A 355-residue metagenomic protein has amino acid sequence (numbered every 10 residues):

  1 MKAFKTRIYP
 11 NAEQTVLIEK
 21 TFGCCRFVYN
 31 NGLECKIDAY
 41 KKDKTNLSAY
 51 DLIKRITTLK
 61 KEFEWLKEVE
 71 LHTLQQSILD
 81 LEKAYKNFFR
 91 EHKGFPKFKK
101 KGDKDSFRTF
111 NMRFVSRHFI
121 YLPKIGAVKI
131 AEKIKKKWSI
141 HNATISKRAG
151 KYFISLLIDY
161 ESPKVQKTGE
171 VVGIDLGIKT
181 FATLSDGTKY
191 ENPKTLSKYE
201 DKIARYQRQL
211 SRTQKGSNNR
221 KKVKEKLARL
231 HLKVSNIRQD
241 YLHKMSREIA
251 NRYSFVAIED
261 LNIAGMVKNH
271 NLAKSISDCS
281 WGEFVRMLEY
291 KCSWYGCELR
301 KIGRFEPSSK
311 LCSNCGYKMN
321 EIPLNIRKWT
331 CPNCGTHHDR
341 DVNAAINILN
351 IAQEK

Functional and structural regions predicted by a protein language model:
M1-L74: Gly/serine-rich nucleotide phosphate-binding loop at the start of the catalytic core of nucleotide/ADP-ribose-handling
A3-K5, K136, K147-K355: Positively charged, helix-rich recognition surfaces that bind polyanionic ligands
Y29-K36, Y85, F89-H92, L210 (+1 more regions): A generic secondary-structure signal for well-formed alpha-helical elements
A39-K54, E91, K164-T168, R212-R220: Short, glycine- and charge-enriched coil/turn segments that flank and shape catalytic ligand pockets
N46, Y50, H72-Q75, L79 (+4 more regions): An alpha-helix initiation/capping motif
Y50-R148: Acidic carboxylate diad motif detector
